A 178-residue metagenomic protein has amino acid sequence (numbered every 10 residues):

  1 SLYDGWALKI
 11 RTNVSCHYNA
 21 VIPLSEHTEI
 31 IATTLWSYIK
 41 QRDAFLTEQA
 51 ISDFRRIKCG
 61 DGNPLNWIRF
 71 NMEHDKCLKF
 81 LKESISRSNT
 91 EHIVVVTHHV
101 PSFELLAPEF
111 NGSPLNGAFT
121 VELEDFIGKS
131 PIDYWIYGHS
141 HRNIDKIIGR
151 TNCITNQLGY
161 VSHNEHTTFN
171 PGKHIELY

Functional and structural regions predicted by a protein language model:
S1-N19: Glycine/small-residue-rich loop that forms an oxyanion/phosphate-binding "nest" at active or ligand-binding sites
Y3-A7, L78, K82-I85, T120-I127: Short amphipathic alpha-helical segments and helix-helix/interface helices
H17, I31, V94, Y134-I136 (+1 more regions): Hydrophobic/aromatic beta-strand patches that form the interior of the parallel beta-sheet core in alpha/beta enzyme
A20, T34-W36, H99, G138-H141 (+1 more regions): Active-site metal-binding loops of divalent metal-dependent hydrolases
V21-A32, H92, I147-N152: Beta-strand-turn-beta hairpins that frame and shape the catalytic cleft of phosphate-ester-processing enzymes
L24, A107, S113-D133, H141-Y178: Binuclear metal-dependent phosphoesterase catalytic core
T28-V94, H99-F110: Active-site-proximal loop/helix segment associated with metal-binding centers of metalloenzymes
V94-P101, D133-N143: Histidine-centered catalytic micro-motifs
